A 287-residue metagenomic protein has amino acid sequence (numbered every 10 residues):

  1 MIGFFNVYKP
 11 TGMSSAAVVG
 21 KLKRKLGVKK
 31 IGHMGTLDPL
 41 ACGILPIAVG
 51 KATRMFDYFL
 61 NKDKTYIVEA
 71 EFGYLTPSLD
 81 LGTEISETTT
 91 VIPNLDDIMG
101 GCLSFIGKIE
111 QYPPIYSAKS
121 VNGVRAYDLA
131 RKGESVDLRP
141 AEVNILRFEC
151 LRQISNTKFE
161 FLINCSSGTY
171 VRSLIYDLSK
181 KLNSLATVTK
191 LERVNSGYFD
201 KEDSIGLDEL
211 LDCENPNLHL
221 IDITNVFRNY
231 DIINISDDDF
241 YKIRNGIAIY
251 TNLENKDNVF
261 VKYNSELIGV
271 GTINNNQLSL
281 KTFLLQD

Functional and structural regions predicted by a protein language model:
M1-P10, A16-L37, A41-I44, K62 (+3 more regions): Accessory RNA 3′-end/elbow-binding domains used by RNA modification enzymes
L22-V28, P46, V136-G168, R172-N183: The conserved catalytic core of RNA pseudouridine synthases
I47, V68, G123, L174 (+2 more regions): Residue-level signal for inorganic ion chemistry
G50-T53, Y74-L75: Short, charged/polar surface micro-motifs in flexible loops or helix N-caps
D57-F72, V136-C150: Structural signature of FAD isoalloxazine-binding scaffolds in flavoprotein oxidoreductases
Y58-E110: Acidic, low-complexity central loop/insert segments
I92, K132, N274-N275: A generic structural motif
Y116-S117, V121-P140, I145: Extended alpha-helical targeting/anchoring segments, especially N-terminal organellar/secretory targeting helices
